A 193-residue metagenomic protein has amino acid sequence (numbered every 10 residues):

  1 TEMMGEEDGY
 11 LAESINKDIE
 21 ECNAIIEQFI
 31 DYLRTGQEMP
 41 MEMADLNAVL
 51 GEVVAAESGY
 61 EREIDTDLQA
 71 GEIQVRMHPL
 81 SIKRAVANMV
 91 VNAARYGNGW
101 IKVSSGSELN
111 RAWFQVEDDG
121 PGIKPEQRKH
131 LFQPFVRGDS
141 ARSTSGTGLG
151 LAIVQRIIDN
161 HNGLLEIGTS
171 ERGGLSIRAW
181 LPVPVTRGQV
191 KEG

Functional and structural regions predicted by a protein language model:
T35-M39, Q74-M77: Conserved micro-motifs of the catalytic ATP-binding
E63-Q74, L109: Conserved catalytic submotifs in the C-terminal HATPase_c
G99, N162-G163: Conserved glycine-rich
W100-N110: Short beta-strand/loop element within the Bergerat-fold HATPase_c
D118: Acidic ATP/Mg2+-coordinating residue in the GHKL
I123-F135: Short conserved segment of the HATPase_c
G150, V154: Short alpha-helical Gxxx[C/S/T] motif in the catalytic ATP-binding
